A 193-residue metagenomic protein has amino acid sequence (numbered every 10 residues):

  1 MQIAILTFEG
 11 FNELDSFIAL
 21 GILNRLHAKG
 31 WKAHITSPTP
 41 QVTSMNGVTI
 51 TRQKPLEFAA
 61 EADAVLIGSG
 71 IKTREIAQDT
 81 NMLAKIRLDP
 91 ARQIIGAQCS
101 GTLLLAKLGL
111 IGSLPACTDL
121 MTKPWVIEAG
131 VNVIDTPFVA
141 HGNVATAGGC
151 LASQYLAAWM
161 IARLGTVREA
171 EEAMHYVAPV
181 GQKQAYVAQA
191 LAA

Functional and structural regions predicted by a protein language model:
M1-I95, T102-K107, P124-W125, A129 (+2 more regions): Extended, subdomain-level signal for the structured scaffold at the beginning of enzyme domains
T7, T118, G148: Small/polar loops that bind or transfer phosphate-bearing groups
L66, C117, V139: Conserved beta-strand segments that form the floor/walls of ligand-binding pockets within enzyme and binding domains
D79, A97-Q98, P115, D119: Hydrophobic alpha-helical segments and helix-packing faces
R92, S113, H141: Phosphate-coordination loops involved in phosphoryl transfer and adenosine-cofactor binding
I95-G96, C117, I134, A145: Structural detector of well-ordered beta-strand residues that form the stable sheet scaffold of enzyme domains
G112-L120, V133-T136: Short hydrophobic/aromatic-enriched beta-strand-loop microsegments
T136-T146, C150: Amphipathic alpha-helical segments enriched in hydrophobic/aromatic residues interleaved with Lys/Arg
